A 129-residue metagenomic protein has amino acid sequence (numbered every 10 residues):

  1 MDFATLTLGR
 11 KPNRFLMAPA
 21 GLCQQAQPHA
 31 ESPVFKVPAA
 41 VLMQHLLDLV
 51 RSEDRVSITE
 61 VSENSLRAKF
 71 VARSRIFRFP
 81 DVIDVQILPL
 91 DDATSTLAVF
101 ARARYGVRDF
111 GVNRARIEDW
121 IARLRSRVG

Functional and structural regions predicted by a protein language model:
M1-G129: Ser/Thr-rich, low-complexity intrinsically disordered terminal regions
